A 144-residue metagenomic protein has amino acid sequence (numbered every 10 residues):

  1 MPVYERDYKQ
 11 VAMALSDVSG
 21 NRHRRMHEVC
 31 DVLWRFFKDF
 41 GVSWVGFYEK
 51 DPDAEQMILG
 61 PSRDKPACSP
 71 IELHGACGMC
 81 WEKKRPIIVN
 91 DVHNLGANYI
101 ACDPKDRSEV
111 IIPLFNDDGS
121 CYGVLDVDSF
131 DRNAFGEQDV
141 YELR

Functional and structural regions predicted by a protein language model:
M1-A67: Intrinsically disordered, low-complexity terminal regulatory regions
D39, A101-D106: Short loop/turn motifs at secondary-structure junctions and domain boundaries
W44, I111, V124: Short hydrophobic/aromatic beta-strand element in the GNAT-like acyltransferase core that lines or flanks the acyl-donor
K50-C102: Regulatory sensory and allosteric helical modules in signal-transduction proteins and certain transcription factors
S108-N116: A short, aliphatic-rich beta-strand micro-motif
F115-S129: Sensory-domain boundary capping and coupling elements
D128-R144: Regulatory loop-to-helix N-cap segments in sensory/regulatory domains that couple ligand/signal detection
